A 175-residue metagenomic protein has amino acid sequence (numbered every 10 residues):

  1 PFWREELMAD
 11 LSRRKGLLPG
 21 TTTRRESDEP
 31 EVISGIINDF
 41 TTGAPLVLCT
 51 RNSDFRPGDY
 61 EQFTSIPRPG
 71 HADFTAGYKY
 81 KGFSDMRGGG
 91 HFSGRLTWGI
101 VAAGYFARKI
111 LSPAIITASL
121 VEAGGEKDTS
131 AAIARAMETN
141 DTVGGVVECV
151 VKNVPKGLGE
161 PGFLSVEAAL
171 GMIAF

Functional and structural regions predicted by a protein language model:
P1-F175: Generic N-terminal targeting/processing segments that precede catalytic cores or assembly contacts
